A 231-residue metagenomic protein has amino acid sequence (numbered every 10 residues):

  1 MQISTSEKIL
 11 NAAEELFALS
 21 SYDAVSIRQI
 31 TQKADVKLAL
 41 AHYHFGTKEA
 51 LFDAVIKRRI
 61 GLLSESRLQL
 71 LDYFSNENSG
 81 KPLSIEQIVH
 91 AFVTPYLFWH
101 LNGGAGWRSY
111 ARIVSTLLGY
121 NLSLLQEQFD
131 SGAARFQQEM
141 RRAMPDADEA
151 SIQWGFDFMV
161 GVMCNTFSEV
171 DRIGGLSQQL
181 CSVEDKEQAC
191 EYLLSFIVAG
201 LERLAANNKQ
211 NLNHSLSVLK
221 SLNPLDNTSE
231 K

Functional and structural regions predicted by a protein language model:
Q2, S6-E14: Short, leucine-enriched amphipathic alpha-helices that occur as contiguous helical runs
K8, L16-A50, A54-R58: Helix-turn-helix
A12, L16, V162-N165: Short amphipathic alpha-helical elements of helix-turn-helix/winged-helix folds
V55, S84, I88, F92 (+6 more regions): Residue-level detector of well-ordered alpha-helical segments, enriched for hydrophobic/aromatic packing positions
Q69-G106: Hydrophobic alpha-helical connector segments
Q87, R108-S109, L118-M144: Amphipathic alpha-helical packing segments from all-alpha helical-bundle domains
F92, Y96, A111-L118, M159 (+2 more regions): Short alpha-helical scaffolding segments that buttress acidic/His motifs in well-ordered protein cores
N102, D130-K231: C-terminal peripheral helix-coil segments that are non-catalytic and often amphipathic
